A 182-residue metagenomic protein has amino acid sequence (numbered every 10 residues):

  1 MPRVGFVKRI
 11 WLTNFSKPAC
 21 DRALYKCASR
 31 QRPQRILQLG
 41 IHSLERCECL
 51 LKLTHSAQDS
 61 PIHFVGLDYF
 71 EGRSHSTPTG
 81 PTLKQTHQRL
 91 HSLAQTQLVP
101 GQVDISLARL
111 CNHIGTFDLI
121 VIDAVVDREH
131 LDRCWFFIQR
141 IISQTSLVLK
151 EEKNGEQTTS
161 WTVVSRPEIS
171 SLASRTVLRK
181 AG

Functional and structural regions predicted by a protein language model:
M1-G182: A short alpha-helical cap/connector motif
